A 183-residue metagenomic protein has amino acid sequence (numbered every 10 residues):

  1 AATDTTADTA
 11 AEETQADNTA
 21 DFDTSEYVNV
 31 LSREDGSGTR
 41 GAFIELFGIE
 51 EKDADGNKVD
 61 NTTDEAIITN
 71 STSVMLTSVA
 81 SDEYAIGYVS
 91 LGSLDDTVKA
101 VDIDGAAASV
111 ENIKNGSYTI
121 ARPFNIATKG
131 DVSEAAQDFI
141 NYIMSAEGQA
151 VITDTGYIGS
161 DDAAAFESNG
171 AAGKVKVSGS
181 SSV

Functional and structural regions predicted by a protein language model:
A1-V183: Exported/periplasmic ABC-transporter solute-binding proteins
